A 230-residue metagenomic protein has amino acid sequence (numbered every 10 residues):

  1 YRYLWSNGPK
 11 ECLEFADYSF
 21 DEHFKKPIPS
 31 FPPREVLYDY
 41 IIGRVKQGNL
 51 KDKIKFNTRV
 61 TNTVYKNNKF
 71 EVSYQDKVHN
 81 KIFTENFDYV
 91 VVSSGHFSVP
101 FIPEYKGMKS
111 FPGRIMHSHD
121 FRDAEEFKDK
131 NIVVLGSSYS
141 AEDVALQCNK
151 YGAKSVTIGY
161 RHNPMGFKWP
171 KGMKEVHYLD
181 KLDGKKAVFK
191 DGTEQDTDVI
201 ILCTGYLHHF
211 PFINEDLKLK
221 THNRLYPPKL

Functional and structural regions predicted by a protein language model:
Y1-C12, Y105-F111, L217-L230: FAD-binding beta-loop-beta segment adjacent to the flavin cofactor pocket
Y1-G43, L230: Glycine-rich active-site loop/strand segments that organize a redox cofactor
S19, K77-I82, K190-G192: Glycine-centered tight beta-turn/hairpin loop motif at sheet-sheet or coil-to-beta transitions
F20-H23, P33, L37, V92-Y151 (+4 more regions): Glycine-rich dinucleotide-binding loop and its adjacent helix/turn
V45-I54: A structural motif corresponding to the C-terminal end of an alpha-helix and its immediate exit/capping segment
K51, T58, N62, L146-K229: A Rossmann-like FAD-binding core segment of flavoenzymes
I54-H96: Small-residue-rich anion-binding loops in enzyme active sites
V60, T84-S98, I132-L135, T197-L207: Short hydrophobic core segments
